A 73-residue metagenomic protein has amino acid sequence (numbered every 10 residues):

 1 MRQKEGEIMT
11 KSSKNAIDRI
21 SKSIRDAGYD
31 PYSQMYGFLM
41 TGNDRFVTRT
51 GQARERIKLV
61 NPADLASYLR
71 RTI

Functional and structural regions predicted by a protein language model:
R2-I73: Intrinsically disordered, low-complexity, basic-enriched segments
